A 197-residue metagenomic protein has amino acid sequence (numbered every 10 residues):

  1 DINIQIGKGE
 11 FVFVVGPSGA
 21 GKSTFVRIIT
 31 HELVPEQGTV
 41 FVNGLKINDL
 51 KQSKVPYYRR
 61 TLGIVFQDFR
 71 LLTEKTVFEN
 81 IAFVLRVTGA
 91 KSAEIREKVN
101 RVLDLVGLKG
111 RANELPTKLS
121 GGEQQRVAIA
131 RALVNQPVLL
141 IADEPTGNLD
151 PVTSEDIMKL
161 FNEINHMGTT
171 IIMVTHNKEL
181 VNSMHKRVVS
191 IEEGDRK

Functional and structural regions predicted by a protein language model:
T30: Helix-to-loop junction immediately C-terminal to a conserved catalytic motif
G38-K46: Conserved ABC transporter NBD signature motif
I47-G63, S92, I164-H166: ABC ATPase NBD coupling module
K75-A82: Short coil-to-helix segment of the ABC ATPase nucleotide-binding domain corresponding to the Q-loop/switch region
L115-L119, E123-Q125: Conserved ABC ATPase signature
V134-V138: A short, proline-enriched helix->beta-strand linker immediately N-terminal to the Walker B motif in ABC-type P-loop
L140-D143: Catalytic Walker B motif of ABC-type/P-loop ATPase nucleotide-binding domains
